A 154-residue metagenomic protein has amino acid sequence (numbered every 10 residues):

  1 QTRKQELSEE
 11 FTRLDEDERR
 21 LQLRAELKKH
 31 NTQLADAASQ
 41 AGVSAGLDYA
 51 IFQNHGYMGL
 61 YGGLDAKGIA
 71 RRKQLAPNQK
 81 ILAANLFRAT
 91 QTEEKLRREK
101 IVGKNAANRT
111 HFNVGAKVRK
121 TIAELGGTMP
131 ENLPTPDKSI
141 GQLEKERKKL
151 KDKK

Functional and structural regions predicted by a protein language model:
Q1-K154: Positively charged, phosphate-engaging catalytic surfaces used for nucleic-acid and nucleotide handling
